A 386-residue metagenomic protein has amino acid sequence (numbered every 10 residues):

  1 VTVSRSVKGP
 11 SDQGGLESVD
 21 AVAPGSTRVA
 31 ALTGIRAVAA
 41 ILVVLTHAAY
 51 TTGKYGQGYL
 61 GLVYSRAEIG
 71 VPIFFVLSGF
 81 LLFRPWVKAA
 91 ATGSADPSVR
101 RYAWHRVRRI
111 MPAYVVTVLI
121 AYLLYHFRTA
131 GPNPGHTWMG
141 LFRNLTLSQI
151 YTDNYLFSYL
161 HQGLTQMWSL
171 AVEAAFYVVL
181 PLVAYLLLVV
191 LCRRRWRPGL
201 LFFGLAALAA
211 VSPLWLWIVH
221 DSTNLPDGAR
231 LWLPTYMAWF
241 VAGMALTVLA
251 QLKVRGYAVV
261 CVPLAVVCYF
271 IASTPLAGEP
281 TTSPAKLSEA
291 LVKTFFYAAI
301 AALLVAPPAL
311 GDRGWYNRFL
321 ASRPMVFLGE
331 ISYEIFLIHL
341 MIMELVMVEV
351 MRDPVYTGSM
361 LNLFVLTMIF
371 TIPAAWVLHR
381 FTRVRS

Functional and structural regions predicted by a protein language model:
V3-S6, P10, G14-A31, I41 (+7 more regions): Alpha-helical transmembrane segments in multi-pass integral membrane proteins
T33, A37-A40, S78, M111-V118 (+6 more regions): Residues within membrane-spanning alpha-helices of integral membrane proteins, especially the hydrophobic core/packing
A39-L42, T46-A49, L77-S78, R84 (+6 more regions): Membrane-embedded alpha-helical transmembrane segments of multi-pass integral membrane proteins
E68-V71, V87-F127, G135-R143, A171 (+5 more regions): Transmembrane alpha-helical segments and their boundary/interface "anchor" motifs in multi-pass integral membrane
F74, R197-L205, R255-L264: Membrane-interfacial loop-to-transmembrane alpha-helix junctions, especially the N-terminal start
R100-W104, I110-V172, S212-D221, A298-A309: Membrane-interface helix-loop-helix regions
I110, I150-A210, L233-M237, T247-Q251: Hydrophobic alpha-helical segments with transmembrane-like composition
L182, R380-S386: Membrane-spanning helices that line or support transport/gating and their immediate boundary helices in channels
